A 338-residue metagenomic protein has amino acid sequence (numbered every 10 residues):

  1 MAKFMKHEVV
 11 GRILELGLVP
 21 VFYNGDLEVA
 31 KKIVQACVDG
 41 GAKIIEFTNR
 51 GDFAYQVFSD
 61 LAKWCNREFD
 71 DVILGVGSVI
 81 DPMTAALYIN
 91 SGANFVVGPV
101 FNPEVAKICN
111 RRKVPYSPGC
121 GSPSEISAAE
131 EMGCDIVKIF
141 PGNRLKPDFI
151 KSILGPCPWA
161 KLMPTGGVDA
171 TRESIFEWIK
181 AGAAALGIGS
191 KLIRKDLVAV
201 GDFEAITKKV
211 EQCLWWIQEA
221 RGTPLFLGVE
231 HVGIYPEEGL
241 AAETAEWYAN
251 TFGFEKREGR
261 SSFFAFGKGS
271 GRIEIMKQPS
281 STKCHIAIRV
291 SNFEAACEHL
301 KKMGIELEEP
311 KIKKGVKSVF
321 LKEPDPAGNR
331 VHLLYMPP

Functional and structural regions predicted by a protein language model:
V9-Y23, W215-A245, K283-I286, P337-P338: N-terminal beta-strand motif that seeds the catalytic metal site of vicinal oxygen chelate
I33, R50, F226, G233-R272: Core segments of cupin and vicinal oxygen chelate
D81-S91, S124-M132, D169-L186: Catalytic cores of alpha/beta
G98-V105, I139-P147, G182-F203: Glycine-rich phosphate-binding active-site loops on the catalytic face of alpha/beta enzymes
C109-V114, K195-T223: C-terminal helical cap(s) of enzyme catalytic domains, especially alpha/beta-barrels
A181, G201, T207, G222-L225 (+1 more regions): Vicinal oxygen chelate
V229-E238, K277-K301, K317-P324: Vicinal oxygen chelate
F252-C284, L321-P338: Conserved short beta-strand elements that form part of the metal-binding/catalytic scaffold of enzyme active sites
